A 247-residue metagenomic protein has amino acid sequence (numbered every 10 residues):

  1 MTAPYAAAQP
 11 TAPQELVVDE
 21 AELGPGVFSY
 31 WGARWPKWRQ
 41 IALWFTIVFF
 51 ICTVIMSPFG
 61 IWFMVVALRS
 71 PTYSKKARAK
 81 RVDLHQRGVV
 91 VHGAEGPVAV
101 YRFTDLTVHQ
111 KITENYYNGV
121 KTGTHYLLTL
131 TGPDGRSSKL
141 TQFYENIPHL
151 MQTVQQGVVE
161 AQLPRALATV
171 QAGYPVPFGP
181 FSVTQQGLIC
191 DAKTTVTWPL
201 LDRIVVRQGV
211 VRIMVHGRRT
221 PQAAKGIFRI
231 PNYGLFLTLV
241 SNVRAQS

Functional and structural regions predicted by a protein language model:
M1-I51, G96-L140, P148-Q152: N-terminal membrane-targeting/pre-transmembrane regions
P4, T107-A172, P199-S247: Acidic, Ser/Thr- and proline-rich intrinsically disordered linker/docking segments of eukaryotic scaffolds
T46-W62: Short hydrophobic membrane-inserting alpha-helices and related fusion/pore-forming segments
I47, V183-T184, Q246-S247: A generic structural signal for ordered secondary structure
I55-G60, L150-Q155, I189-K193: Short charge-dense sequence patches
V66-R102, R165-V196, R203-V205, V210: Conserved beta-hairpin
